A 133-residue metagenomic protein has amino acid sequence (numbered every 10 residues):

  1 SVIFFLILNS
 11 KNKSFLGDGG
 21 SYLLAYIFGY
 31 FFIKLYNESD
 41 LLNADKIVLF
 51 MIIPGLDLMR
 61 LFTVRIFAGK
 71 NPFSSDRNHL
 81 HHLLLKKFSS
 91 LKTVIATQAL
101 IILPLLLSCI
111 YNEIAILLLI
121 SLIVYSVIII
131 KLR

Functional and structural regions predicted by a protein language model:
S1-R133: Alpha-helical transmembrane segments
